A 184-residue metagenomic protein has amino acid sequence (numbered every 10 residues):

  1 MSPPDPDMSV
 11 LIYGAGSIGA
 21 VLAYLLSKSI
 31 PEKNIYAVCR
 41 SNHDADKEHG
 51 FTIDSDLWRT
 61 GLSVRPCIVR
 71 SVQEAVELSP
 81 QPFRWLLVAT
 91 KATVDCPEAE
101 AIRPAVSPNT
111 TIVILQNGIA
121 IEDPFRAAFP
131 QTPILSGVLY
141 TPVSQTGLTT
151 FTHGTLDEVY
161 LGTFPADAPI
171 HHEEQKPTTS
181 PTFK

Functional and structural regions predicted by a protein language model:
M1-R59, V64: NAD(P)+-binding Rossmann beta1-loop-alpha1 motif at the extreme N-terminus of oxidoreductases
M8, R84, D157: Nucleotide donor/acceptor-binding cores
S9-L11, N34-Y36, V113, L135 (+1 more regions): A structural signal for isolated positions on well-ordered beta-strands in alpha/beta enzyme cores
Y36-C39, T52, E100-P104, Q116 (+1 more regions): Flavin (primarily FAD) cofactor-binding/catalytic cores of flavoenzymes
S41-N42, I119, V138-V143, E158 (+1 more regions): Glycine-rich beta-alpha junction loops
S55, R70-S71, T155, T163: Pocket-edge structural micro-motifs
V64-H153: Rossmann-like NAD(P)(H) cofactor-binding subdomain of soluble oxidoreductases
A105, A127, Q131-P133, T146-K184: Internal alpha-helical scaffold of NAD(P)-dependent oxidoreductase catalytic cores
